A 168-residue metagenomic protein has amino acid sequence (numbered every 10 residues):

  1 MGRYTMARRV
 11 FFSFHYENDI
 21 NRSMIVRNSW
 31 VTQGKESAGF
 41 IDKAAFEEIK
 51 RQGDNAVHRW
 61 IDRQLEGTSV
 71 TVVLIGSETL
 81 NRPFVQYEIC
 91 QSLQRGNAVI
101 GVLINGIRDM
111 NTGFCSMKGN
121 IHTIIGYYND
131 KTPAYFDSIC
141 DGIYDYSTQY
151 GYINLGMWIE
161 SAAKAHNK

Functional and structural regions predicted by a protein language model:
M1-G67, T148, Y152-K168: Conserved N-terminal substructure of TIR/SEFIR domains
R8-V10, N97-I100: Residue-level detector of short, conserved catalytic/binding motifs and their immediate flanks
E17-D19, G106-D109: Conserved nucleotide-binding/hydrolysis micro-motifs of P-loop NTPases
S23-M24, P83-Q86, N111-G113: A short acidic (Asp/Glu
Q64-C90, A98-R108: Conserved beta-strand-loop-alpha-helix hinge of the TIR/SEFIR fold
L93: Anion (oxyanion) recognition and catalysis
I107-G126: Glycine-rich, charge-decorated loop segments at or immediately adjacent to ligand/cofactor-binding or catalytic sites
I121-K168: A conserved mid-domain beta-alpha-beta active-site/ligand-binding segment of alpha/beta enzyme cores
